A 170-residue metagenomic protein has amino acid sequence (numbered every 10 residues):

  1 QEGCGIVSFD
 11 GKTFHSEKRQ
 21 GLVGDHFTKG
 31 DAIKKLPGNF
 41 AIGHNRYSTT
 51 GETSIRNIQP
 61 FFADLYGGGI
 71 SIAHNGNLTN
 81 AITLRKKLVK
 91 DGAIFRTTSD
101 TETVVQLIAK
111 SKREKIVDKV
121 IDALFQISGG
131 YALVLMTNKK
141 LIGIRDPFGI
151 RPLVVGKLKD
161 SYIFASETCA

Functional and structural regions predicted by a protein language model:
Q1-A170: Conserved short alpha-helical segments that host acidic/polar catalytic motifs at enzyme active sites
